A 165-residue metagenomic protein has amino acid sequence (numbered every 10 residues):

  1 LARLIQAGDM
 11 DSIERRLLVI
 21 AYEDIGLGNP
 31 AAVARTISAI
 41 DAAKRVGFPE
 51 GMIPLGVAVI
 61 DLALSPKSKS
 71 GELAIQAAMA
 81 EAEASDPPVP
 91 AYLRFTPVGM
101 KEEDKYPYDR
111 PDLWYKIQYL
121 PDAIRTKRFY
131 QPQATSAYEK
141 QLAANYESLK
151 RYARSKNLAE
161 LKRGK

Functional and structural regions predicted by a protein language model:
L1-R3, R15-R16: C-terminal helical "lid" of AAA+/P-loop NTPase domains
R3-L4, A43: Hydrophobic side-chain positions on well-ordered alpha-helices, corresponding to helix-helix packing/interface faces
I5, Y22: Hydrophobic/aromatic-lined pockets within catalytic cores
Q6-D11: Extended alpha-helical scaffolding segments used for macromolecular assembly and cargo binding
I13-E14, P54: Alpha-helical scaffolds flanking conserved acidic
L18-I20: Bacterial C-terminal helix-turn-helix
D24-K165: Alpha-helical, coiled-coil/dimerization segments enriched in small aliphatic residues
